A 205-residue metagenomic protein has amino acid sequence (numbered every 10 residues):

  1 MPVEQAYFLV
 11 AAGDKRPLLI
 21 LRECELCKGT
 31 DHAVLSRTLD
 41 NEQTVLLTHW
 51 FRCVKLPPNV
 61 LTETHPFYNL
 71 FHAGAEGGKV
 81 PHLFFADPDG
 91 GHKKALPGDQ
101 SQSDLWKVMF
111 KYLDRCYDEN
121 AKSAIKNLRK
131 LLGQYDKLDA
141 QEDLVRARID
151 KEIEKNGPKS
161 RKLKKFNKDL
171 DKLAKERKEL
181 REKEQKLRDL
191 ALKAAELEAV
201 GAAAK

Functional and structural regions predicted by a protein language model:
M1-A12, W106-K205: Non-globular targeting/processing and membrane-anchoring segments
M1-K55, E63: Local sequence-structure signature of Cys/Sec-based thiol-disulfide redox active-site neighborhoods
L21-E23, P57, D87, L96-P97: Glycine-rich, histidine-containing beta strand-loop boundary motifs that form or position
G29-V34, H65-F67, K94-G98, V108: Short, solvent-exposed loop/turn and secondary-structure capping segments
E42, Y68-G74: Catalytic micro-motifs at enzyme active sites that drive phosphoryl/nucleotidyl and oxygen chemistry
K55-V60, G74-G78: Electron-transfer interface patches adjacent to heme c in soluble/periplasmic c-type cytochromes and di-/multiheme
A73-S123: Non-catalytic, surface beta->alpha helical segment in thiol-disulfide oxidoreductase systems
